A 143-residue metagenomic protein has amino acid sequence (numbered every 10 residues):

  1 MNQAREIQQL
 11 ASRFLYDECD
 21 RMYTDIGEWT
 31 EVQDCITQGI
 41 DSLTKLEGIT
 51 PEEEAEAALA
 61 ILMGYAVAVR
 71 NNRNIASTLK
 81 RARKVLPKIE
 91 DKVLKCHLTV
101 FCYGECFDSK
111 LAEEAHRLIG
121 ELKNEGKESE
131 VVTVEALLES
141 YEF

Functional and structural regions predicted by a protein language model:
M1-Y23, G48-V67, D91-E105, V132-A136: Amphipathic alpha-helical repeat scaffolds of TPR domains
F14-L15, N72, R83, E90 (+2 more regions): Short, flexible coil/linker elements and helix-boundary hinge sites characteristic of intrinsically disordered
E18-Q33, L62-S77, Y103-A115: Short coil/turn connectors between adjacent alpha-helices in alpha-solenoid helical repeat scaffolds
Q33-L46, N72-P87, L111-K123: Alpha-helical repeat scaffolds
V85-L122, E142: Unusually extended, aromatic-enriched hydrophobic runs near protein termini
R117-F143: Terminal, low-structured helical/coil segments at or just beyond the last alpha-helical repeat
